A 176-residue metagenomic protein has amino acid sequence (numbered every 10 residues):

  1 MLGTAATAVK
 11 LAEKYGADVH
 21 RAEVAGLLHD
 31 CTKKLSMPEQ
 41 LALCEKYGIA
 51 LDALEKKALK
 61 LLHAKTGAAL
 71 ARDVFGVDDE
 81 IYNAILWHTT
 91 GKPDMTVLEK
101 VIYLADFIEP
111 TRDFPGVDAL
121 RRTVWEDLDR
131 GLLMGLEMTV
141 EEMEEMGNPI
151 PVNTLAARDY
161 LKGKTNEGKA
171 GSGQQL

Functional and structural regions predicted by a protein language model:
V9-M134: Divalent metal-dependent catalytic cores for phosphoryl transfer on phosphate-bearing substrates
D129-G147: Helix-rich interaction surfaces within compact, conserved domain-sized segments that mediate assembly or partner
E141-L176: Charged phosphate-binding loop/patch that engages nucleotide di/tri-phosphates or the phosphate backbone of nucleic
